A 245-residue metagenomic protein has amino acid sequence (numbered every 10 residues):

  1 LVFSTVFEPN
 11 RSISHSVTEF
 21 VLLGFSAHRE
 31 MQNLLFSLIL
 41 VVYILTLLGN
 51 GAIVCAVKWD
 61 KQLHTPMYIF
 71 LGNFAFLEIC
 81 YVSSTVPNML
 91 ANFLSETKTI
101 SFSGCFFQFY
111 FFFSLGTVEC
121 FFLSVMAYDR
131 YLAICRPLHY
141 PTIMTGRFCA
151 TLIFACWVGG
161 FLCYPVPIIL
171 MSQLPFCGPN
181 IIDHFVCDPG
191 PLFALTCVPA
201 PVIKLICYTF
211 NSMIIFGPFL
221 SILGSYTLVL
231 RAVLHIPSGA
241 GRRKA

Functional and structural regions predicted by a protein language model:
L1-A245: Transmembrane helical core of 7TM receptor-like proteins
